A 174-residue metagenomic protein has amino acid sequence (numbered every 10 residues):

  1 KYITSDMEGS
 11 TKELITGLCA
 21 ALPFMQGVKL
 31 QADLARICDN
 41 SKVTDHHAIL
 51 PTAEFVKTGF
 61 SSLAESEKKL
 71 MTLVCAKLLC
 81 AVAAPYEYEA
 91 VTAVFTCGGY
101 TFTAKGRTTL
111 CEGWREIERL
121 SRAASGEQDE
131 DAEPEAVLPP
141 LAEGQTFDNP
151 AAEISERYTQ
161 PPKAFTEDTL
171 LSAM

Functional and structural regions predicted by a protein language model:
K1-M174: Core catalytic DNA strand-manipulation module of type IA topoisomerases
